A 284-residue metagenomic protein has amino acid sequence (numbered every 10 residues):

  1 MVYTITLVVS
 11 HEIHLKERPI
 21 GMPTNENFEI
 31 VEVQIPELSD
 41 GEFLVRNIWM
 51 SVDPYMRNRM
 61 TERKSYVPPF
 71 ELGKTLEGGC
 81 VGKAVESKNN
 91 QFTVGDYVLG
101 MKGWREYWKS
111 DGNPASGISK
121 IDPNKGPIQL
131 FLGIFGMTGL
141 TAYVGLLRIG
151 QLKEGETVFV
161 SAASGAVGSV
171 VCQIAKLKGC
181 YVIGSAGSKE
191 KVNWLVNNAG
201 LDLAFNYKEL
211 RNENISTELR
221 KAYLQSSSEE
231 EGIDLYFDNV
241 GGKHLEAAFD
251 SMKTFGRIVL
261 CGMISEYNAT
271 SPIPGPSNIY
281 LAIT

Functional and structural regions predicted by a protein language model:
M1-K16, N25-E32: Eukaryotic N-terminal low-complexity, Ser/Thr- and Lys/Arg-rich leader segments that predominantly function as
Q34-V52, M60-W104: Glycine-rich beta-strand-centered segment in the early N-terminal region that forms part of a ligand/cofactor-binding
L76-K83, V94-A162: NAD(P)H dinucleotide-binding glycine-rich loop of Rossmann-like/cofactor-binding domains, especially the beta1-alpha1
Y97, T157, Y181, G256-I258 (+1 more regions): Short glycine-centered segments of the SAM/dcSAM-binding site in methyltransferase folds
G139-L140, A162-C172, G241: Glycine-rich NAD(P) Rossmann-fold beta1-alpha1 loop
L152, Y223, M252-K253: A generic alpha-to-beta junction signature in SAM-dependent methyltransferases
V160, K176-A247: Adenosine-nucleotide cofactor-binding segment
K243-T284: Glycine-rich phosphate-binding loop and adjacent beta-alpha segment of Rossmann(oid) nucleotide-cofactor-binding
